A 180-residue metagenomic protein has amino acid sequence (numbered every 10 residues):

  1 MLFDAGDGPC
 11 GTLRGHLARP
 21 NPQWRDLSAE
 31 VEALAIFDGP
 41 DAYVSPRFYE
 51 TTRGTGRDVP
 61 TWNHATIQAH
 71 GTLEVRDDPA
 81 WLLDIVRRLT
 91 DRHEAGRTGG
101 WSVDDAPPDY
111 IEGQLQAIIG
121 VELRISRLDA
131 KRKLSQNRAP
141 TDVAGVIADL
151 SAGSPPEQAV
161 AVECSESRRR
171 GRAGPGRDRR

Functional and structural regions predicted by a protein language model:
M1-R180: Binding-site signature for planar aromatic cofactors or substrates
